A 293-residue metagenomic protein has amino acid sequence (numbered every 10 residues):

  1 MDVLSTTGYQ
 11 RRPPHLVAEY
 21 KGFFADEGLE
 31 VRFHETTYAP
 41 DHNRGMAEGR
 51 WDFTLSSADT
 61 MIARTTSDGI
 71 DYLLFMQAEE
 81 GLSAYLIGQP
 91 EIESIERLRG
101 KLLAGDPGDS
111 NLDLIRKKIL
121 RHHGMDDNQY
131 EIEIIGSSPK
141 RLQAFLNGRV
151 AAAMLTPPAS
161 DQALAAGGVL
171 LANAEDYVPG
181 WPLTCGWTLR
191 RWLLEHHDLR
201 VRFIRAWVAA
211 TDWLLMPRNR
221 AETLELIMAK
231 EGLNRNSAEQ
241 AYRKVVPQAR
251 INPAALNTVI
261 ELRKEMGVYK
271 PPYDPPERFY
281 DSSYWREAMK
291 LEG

Functional and structural regions predicted by a protein language model:
M1-D126, I132-I135, R141-N147, A151-P157 (+2 more regions): Short, glycine-/small- and polar/acidic-enriched structural segments that line small-molecule recognition paths
E27, L73-L74, A172, T223-L224 (+2 more regions): Short, hydrophobic secondary-structure boundary micro-motifs
G28, R50, L55, T65 (+7 more regions): Sec/Tat-exported extracytoplasmic proteins
T36, H42, A63-R64, Q162-A163 (+3 more regions): Short secondary-structure boundary/hinge segments and terminal tails
P139-I227: Pocket-lining segment of extracytoplasmic ligand-binding domains
L194-P271: Secondary-structure end/capping motifs
K264-G293: Conserved C-terminal helix/tail region of periplasmic/extracytoplasmic solute-binding proteins
